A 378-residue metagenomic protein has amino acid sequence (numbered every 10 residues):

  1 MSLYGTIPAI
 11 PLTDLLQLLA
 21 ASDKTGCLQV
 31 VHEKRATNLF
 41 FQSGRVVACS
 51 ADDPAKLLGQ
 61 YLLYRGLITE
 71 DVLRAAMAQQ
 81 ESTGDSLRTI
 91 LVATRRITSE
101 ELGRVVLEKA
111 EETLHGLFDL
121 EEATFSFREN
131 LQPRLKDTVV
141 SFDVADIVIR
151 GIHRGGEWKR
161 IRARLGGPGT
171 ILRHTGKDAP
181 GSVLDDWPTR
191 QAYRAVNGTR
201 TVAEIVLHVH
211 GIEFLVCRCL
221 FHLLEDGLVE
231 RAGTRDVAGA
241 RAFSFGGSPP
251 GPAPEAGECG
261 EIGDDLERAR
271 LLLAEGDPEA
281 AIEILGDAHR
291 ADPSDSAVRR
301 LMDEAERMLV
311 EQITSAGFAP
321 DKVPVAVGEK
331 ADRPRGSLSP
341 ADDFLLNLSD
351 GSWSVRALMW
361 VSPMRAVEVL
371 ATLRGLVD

Functional and structural regions predicted by a protein language model:
M1-D378: Acidic, Ser/Thr/Pro-enriched low-complexity segments and adjacent helix/loop capping patches that create flexible
